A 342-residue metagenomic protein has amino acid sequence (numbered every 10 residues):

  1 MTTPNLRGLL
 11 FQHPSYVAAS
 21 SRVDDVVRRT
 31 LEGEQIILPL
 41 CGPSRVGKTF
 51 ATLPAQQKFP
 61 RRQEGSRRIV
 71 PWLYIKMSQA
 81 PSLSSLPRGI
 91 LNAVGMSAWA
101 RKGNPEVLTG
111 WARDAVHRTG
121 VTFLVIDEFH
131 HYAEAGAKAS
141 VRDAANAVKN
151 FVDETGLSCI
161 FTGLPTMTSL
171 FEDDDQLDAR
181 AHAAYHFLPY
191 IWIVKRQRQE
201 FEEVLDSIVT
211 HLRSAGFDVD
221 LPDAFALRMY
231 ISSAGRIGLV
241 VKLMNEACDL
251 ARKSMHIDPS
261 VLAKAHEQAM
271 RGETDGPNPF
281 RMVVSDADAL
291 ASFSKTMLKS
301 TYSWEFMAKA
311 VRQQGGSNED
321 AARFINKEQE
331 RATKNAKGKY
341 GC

Functional and structural regions predicted by a protein language model:
P4-D25: N-terminal pre-Walker A segment at the start of P-loop NTPase domains
S20, S82-G89, A98-S158, Q197-E200 (+2 more regions): Mid-core helix/loop region of P-loop NTP-binding domains shared across ATPases and GTPases
V27-Q35, G65: Phosphate-binding P-loop
G33-L53: Walker A/P-loop nucleotide-binding motif
L53-Q57, V241: The feature captures the helix immediately C-terminal to the Walker
R62-S78: Conserved catalytic segments around the Walker B and adjacent sensor/switch elements of P-loop NTPase domains
H131-A133, A144-D220, A224: The catalytic "switch" region of P-loop NTPases
V194-K195, E202-E203, S207-C342: C-terminal alpha-helical "lid" subdomain
